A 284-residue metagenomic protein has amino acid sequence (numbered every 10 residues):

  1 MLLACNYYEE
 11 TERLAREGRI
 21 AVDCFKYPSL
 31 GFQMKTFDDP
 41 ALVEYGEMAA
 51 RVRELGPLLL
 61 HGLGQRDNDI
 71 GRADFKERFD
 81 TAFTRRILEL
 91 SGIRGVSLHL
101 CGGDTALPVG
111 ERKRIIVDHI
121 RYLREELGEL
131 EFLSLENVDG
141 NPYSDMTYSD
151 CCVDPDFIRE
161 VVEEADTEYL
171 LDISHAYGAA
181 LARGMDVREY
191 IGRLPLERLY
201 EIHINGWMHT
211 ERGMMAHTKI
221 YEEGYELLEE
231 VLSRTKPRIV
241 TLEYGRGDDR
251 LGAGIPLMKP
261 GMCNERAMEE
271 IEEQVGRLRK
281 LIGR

Functional and structural regions predicted by a protein language model:
M1-Y7, V22-Y27, G56-G62, R94-L98 (+4 more regions): Hydrophobic faces of well-ordered beta-strands that scaffold small-molecule active sites in alpha/beta enzyme cores
L2-D38: N-terminal ordered "arm"
N6-E10, P28-F32, L63-D67, C101-G103 (+4 more regions): Active-site beta-loop-alpha junctions enriched in small/polar residues
E10-R19, L130, L227-L228, P237-R238 (+1 more regions): Charged, low-complexity C-terminal accessory regions
L14-A21, D38-H61, R78-R94, R121-E129 (+3 more regions): Acidic (Asp/Glu)-rich catalytic clusters
K35-E47, A106-V109, I116: Active-site-adjacent beta->alpha loops and helix N-cap segments on the catalytic face of soluble alpha/beta enzymes
G71-R78, L107-K113, A179-P237, G245-G247 (+1 more regions): Gly/Pro-rich active-site loop or hairpin
R72-E168, G178-A179, G261-I271: Active-site acidic/histidine proton-transfer and metal-coordination neighborhood in alpha/beta enzyme cores
